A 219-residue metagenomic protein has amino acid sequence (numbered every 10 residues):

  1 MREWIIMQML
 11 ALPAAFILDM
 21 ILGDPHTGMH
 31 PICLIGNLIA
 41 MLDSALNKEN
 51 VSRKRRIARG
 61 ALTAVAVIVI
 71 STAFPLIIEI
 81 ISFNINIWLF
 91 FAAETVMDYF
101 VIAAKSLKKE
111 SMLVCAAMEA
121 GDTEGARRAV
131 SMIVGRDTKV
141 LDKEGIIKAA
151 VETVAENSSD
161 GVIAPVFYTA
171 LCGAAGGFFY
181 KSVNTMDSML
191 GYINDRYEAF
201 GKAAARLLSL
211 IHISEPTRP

Functional and structural regions predicted by a protein language model:
R2-I81: N-terminal transmembrane signal-anchor/hairpin module of polytopic inner-membrane proteins
I5-L10, I70-I87, F167-V183: Juxtamembrane "helix exit" motif at the C-terminal ends of alpha-helical transmembrane segments in multi-pass membrane
A11-T27, L89-A116, S214: Hydrophobic alpha-helical membrane-embedded segments
A14-D24, G176-L208: Acidic (Asp/Glu-rich) catalytic motifs at the cytosolic membrane interface
I32, G36-I39, D43, R127 (+2 more regions): Membrane-interacting alpha-helical segments
A61-L76, N86-S106: A contiguous, well-ordered beta/alpha segment that forms the leading edge of an enzyme domain
S106-A175, T185-D195, K202: Polar-ligand-bearing catalytic/cofactor-coordination segments of membrane-embedded or membrane-tethered inner-membrane
I211-P219: Residue-level detector of conserved catalytic or cofactor/ligand-binding positions in enzyme active sites
